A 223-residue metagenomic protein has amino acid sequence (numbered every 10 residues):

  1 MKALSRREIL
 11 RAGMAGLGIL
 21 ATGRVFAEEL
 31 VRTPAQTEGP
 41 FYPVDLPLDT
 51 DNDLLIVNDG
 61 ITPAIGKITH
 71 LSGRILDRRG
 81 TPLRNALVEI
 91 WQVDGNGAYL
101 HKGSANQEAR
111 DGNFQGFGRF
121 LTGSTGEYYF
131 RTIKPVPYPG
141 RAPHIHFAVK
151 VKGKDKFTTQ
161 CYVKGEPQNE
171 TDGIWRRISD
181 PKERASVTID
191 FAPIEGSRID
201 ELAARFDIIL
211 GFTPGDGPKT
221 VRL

Functional and structural regions predicted by a protein language model:
M1-L20: N-terminal secretory signal peptides and thylakoid transit peptides that target proteins across membranes
A21-V25: Hydrophobic membrane-targeting alpha-helices
F26-T188, P193-L223: Beta-strand-dominated extracellular/periplasmic modules and repeats in secreted or surface-exposed proteins
